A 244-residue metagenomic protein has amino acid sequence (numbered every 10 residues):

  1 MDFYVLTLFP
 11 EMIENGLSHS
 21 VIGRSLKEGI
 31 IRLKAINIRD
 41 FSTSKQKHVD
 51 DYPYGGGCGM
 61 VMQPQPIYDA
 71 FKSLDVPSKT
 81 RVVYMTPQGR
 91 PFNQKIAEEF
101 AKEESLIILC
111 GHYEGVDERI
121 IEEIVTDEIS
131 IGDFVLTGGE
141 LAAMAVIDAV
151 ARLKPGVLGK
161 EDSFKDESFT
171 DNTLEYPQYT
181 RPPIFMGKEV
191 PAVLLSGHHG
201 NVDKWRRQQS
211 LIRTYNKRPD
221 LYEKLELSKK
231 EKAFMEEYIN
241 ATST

Functional and structural regions predicted by a protein language model:
M1, P182-T244: SAM-dependent methyltransferases
M1-L74, G200-E223: N-terminal nucleotide/polyanion-binding subdomain common to many enzyme families
Y4-L6, K34-I36, R81-V83, L106-I107 (+1 more regions): Hydrophobic/aromatic beta-strand patches that form the interior of the parallel beta-sheet core in alpha/beta enzyme
S20-R24, E98-K102, I124: Short, solvent-exposed amphipathic alpha-helical segments in soluble enzyme and RNA/protein-processing domains
I38-F41, H112-V116: Short glycine-enriched loops at secondary-structure junctions
Q63-H112, E118, P155: S-adenosyl-L-methionine/SAH cofactor-binding core of RNA-modifying enzymes
I120-E167: Structured adenosyl-cofactor binding patch, chiefly the S-adenosyl-L-methionine
L141, L153-V193: Internal, active-site/partner-interface "lid" segment
